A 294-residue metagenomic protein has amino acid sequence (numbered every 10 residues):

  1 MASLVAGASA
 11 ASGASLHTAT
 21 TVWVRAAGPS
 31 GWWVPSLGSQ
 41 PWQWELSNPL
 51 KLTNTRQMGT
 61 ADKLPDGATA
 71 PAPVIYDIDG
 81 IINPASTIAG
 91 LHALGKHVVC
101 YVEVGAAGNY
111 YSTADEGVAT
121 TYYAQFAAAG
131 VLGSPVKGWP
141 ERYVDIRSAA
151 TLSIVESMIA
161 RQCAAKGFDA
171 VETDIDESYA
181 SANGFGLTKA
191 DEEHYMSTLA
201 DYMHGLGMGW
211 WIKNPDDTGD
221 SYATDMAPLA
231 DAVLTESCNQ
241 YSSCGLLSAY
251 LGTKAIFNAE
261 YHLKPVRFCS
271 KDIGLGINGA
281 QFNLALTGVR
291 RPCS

Functional and structural regions predicted by a protein language model:
M1-A19: Sec-dependent, cleavable N-terminal signal peptides
A19-S294: Glycan-processing catalytic domains of CAZymes
